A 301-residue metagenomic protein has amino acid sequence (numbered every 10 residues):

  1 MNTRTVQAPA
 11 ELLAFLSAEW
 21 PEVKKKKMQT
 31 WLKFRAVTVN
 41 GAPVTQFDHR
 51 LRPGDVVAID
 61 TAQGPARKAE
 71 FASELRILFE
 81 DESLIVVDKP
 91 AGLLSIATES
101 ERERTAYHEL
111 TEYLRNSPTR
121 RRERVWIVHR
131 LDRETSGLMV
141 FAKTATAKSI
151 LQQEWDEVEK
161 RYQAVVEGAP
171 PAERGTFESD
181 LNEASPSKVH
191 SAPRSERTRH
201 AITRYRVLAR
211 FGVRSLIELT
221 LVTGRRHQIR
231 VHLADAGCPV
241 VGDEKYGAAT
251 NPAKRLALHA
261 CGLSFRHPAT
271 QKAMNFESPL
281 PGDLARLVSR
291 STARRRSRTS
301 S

Functional and structural regions predicted by a protein language model:
M1-K188, R199, E277, G282-S291: RNA pseudouridine synthases
M1-T30, E196, I202, G212 (+1 more regions): Pseudouridine synthases involved in rRNA/tRNA modification
A36, R76, E218, G262-S264: Residue-level detector of beta-strand face positions
G41, G212-T220: Short histidine-centered loop motifs in beta-beta connectors
Q46-R50, E218, R255: Short, surface-exposed secondary-structure edge patches
S73-E74, V189-S195, A249-P252: Short, P/G- and charge-enriched loop/turn segments at secondary-structure junctions
I85, S215-I217, H259-C261: Short beta-strand micro-motifs in enzyme catalytic cores
Y205: Long C-terminal interaction/binding lobes of large macromolecular proteins
